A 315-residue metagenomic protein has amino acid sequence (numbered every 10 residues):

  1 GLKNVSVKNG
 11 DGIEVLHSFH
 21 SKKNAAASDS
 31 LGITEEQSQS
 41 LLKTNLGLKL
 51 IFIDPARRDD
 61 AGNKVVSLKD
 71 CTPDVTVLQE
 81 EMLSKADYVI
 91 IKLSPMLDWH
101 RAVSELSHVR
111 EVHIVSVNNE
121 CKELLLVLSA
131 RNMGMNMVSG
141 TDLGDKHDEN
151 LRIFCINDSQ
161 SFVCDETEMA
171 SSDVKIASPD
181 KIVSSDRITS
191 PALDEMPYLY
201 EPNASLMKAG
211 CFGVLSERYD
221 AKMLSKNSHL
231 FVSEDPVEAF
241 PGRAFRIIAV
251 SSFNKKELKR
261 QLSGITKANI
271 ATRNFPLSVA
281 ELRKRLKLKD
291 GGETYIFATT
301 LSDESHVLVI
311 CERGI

Functional and structural regions predicted by a protein language model:
G1-I315: SAM-dependent transferase fold signal centered on methyltransferase-like domains, encompassing both Class I
